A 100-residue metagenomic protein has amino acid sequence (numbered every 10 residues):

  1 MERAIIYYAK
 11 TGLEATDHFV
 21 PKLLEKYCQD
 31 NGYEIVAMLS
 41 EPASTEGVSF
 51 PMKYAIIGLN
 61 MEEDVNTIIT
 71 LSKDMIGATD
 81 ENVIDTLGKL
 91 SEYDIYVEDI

Functional and structural regions predicted by a protein language model:
M1-I100: Short, structured surface patches at the beginning of a domain
